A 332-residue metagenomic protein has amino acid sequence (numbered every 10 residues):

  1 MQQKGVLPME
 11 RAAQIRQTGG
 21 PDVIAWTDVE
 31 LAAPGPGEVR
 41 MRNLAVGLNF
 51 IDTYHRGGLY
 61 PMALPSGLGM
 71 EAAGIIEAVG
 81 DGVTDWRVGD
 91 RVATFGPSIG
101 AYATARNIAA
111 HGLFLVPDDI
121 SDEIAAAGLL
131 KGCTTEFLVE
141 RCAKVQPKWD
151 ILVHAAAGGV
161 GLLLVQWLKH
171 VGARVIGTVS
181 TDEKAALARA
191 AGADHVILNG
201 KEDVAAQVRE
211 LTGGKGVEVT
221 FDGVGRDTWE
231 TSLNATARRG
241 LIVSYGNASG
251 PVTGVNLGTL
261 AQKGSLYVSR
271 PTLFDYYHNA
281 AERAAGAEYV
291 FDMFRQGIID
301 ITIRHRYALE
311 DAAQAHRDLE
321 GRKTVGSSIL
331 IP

Functional and structural regions predicted by a protein language model:
K4-P8, A280-P332: C-terminal hydrophobic helical "lid"/dimerization subdomain of Rossmann-like NAD(P)H-dependent oxidoreductases
E30-G47, G57-G100: Glycine-rich beta-strand-centered segment in the early N-terminal region that forms part of a ligand/cofactor-binding
A45, Y54, T94-A157: NAD(P)H dinucleotide-binding glycine-rich loop of Rossmann-like/cofactor-binding domains, especially the beta1-alpha1
R91, D150, R174, G240-L241 (+1 more regions): Short glycine-centered segments of the SAM/dcSAM-binding site in methyltransferase folds
A126-E202: Mid-domain Rossmann-like dinucleotide-binding core that forms the NAD(H)/NADP(H) cofactor-binding site
V179, D227-I299, P332: Glycine-rich phosphate-binding loop and adjacent beta-alpha segment of Rossmann(oid) nucleotide-cofactor-binding
D203-G214: Short amphipathic alpha-helix with an adjacent loop that forms part of the alpha/beta core around
